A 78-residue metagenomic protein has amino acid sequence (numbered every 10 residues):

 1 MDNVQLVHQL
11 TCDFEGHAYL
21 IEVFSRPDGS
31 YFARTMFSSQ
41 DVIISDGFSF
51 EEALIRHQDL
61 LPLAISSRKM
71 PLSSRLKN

Functional and structural regions predicted by a protein language model:
M1-D2, Q40-N78: Mixed-charge, Lys/Arg-enriched low-complexity segments
M1-P27: Short N-terminal "domain-start" leader segments that mark the transition from disordered tails or signal peptides into
C12, V23, T35-M36, L54 (+1 more regions): Generic alpha-helical secondary structure signal
Y19-I44: A short, structured beta-strand/loop element
